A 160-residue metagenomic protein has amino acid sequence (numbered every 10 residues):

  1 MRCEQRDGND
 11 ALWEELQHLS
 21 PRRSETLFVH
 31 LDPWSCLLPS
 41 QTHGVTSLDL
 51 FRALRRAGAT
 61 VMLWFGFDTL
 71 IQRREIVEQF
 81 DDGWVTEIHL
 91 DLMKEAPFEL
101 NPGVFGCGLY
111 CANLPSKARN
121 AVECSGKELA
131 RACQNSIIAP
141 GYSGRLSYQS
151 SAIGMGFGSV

Functional and structural regions predicted by a protein language model:
M1-V160: Class I S-adenosyl-L-methionine-dependent methyltransferase catalytic core
